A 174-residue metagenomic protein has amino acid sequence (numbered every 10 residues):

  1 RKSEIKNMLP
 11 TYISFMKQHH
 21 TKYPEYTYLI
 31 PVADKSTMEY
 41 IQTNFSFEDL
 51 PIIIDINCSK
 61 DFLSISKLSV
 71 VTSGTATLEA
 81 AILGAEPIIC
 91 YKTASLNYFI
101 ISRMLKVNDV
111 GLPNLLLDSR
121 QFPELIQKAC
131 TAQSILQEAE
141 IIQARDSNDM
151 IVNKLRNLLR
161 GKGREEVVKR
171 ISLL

Functional and structural regions predicted by a protein language model:
R1-L174: Nucleotide-activated sugar donor-binding and catalytic core shared by glycosyltransferases and related lipid-linked
